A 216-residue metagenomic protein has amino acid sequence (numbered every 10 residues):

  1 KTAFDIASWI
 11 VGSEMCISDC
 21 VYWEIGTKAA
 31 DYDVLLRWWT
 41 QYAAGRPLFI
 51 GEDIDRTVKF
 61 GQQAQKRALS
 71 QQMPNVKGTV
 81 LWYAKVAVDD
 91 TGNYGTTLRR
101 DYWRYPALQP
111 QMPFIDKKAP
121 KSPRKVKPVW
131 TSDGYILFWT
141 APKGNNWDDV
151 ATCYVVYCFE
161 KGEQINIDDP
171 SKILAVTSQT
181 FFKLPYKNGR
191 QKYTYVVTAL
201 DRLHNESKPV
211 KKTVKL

Functional and structural regions predicted by a protein language model:
K1, V21, L35-K66: Active-site clefts of carbohydrate-active enzymes
T2-G12, C16: Single conserved hydrophobic/aromatic residue that forms the stacking wall/gate of nucleotide- or nucleobase-binding
I17-D19, L48-E52, G78-W82: Hydrophobic faces of well-ordered beta-strands that scaffold small-molecule active sites in alpha/beta enzyme cores
Y22-T27, I54-T57, A84-V88: Solvent-exposed loop/turn segments at secondary-structure junctions within structured extracellular/periplasmic domains
L98-D148, H204-L216: Pro/Thr/Ser/Gly-rich low-complexity, intrinsically disordered linker/stalk tracts
P142-D168: Solvent-exposed loop/turn segments flanking beta-strands in beta-repeat/beta-sandwich domains
T177-K183: Short S/T/G- and acidic-enriched coil/turn segments that sit immediately N-terminal to beta-strands in beta-sandwich
L184-E206: Beta-strand-rich modules
